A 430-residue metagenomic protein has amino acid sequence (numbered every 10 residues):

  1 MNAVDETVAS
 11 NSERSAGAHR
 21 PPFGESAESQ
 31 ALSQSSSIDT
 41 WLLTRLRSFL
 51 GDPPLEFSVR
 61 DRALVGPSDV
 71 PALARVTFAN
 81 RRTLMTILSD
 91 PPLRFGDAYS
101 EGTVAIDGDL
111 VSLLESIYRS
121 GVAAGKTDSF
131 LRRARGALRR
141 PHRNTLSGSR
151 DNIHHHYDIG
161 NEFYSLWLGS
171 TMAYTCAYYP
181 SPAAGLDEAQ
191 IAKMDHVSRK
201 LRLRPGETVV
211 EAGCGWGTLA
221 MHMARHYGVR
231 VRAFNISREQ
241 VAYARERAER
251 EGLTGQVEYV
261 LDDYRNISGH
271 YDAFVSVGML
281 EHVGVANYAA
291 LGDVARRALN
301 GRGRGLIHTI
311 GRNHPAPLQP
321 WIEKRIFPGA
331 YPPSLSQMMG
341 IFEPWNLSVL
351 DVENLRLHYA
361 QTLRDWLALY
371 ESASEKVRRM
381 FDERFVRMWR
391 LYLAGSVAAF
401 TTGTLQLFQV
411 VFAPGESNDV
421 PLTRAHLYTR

Functional and structural regions predicted by a protein language model:
M1-A184, E188-Q190, H196: Feature captures hydrophobic
P205-G215: Conserved class I S-adenosyl-L-methionine
W216-Y227: Conserved SAM-binding loop of SAM-dependent methyltransferases across substrates and taxa, primarily the Class I
A244-R245: Conserved SAM-binding loop
R265-F274: A short acidic, Gly/Pro-enriched loop at the edge of an enzyme's catalytic core that lines a small-molecule cofactor
A289-R302: A short glycine-rich, Lys/Arg-flanked "PGG" loop and its adjoining helix->strand segment in the class I
R302-I310: Conserved beta-strand signature within the Rossmann-like core of class I S-adenosyl-L-methionine
I310-V420, L427-R430: Substrate-binding/catalytic lobe of Class I Rossmann-like enzymes that use SAM or dcSAM, i.e., the mid-to-C-terminal
